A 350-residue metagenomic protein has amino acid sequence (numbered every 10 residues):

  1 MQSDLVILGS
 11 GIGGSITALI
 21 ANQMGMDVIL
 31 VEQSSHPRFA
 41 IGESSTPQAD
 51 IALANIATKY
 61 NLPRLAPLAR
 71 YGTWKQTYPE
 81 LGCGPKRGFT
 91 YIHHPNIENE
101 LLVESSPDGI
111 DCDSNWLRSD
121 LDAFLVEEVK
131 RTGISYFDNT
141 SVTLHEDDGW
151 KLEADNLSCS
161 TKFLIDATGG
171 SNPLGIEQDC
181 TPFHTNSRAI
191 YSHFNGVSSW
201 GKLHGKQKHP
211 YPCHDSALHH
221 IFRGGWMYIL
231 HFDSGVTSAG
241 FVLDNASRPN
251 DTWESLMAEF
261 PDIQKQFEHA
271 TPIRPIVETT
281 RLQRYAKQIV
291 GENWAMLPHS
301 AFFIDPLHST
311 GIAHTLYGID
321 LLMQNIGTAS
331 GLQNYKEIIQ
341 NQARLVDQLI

Functional and structural regions predicted by a protein language model:
M1-G13: Beta1/beta-strand and adjacent pyrophosphate-binding region of the FAD-binding site in flavoprotein oxidoreductases
V6, N22-E43: Glycine-rich FAD pyrophosphate-binding loop
G13, H36, S171: Conserved Rossmann-like nucleotide-cofactor binding loop
T17-M26, A52: A short, Lys/Arg-enriched amphipathic alpha-helix followed by its capping loop at the start of a domain
R38-P95: N-terminal FAD cofactor-binding segment of flavoenzymes
P107-E127, R248-D251: Short beta-strand to alpha-helix junction loop
F124-Q264, I319: Predominantly flavin-linked oxidoreductase catalytic cores and closely associated redox partners
M227, V242-I350: FAD/FMN-dependent oxidoreductases across multiple families
